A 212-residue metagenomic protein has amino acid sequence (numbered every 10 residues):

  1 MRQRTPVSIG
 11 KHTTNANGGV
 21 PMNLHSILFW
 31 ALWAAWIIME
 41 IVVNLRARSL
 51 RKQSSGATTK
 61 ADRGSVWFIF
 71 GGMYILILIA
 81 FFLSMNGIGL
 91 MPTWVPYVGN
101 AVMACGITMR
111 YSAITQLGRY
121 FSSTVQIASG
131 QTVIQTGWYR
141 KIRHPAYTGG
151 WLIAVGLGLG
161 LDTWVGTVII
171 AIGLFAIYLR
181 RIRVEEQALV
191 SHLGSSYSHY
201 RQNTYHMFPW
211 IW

Functional and structural regions predicted by a protein language model:
M1, G10, I142, A176-L179 (+1 more regions): Intrinsically disordered, low-complexity regions enriched for glutamine and histidine
M1-P21: N-terminal amphipathic/basic-hydrophobic helices that include classical n-h-c signal peptides and signal-anchor
N15-Q135, I153-W212: Membrane-anchoring alpha-helices and their flanking helix-loop junctions
Q135-W151: Membrane-interface loop-to-helix entry segments
